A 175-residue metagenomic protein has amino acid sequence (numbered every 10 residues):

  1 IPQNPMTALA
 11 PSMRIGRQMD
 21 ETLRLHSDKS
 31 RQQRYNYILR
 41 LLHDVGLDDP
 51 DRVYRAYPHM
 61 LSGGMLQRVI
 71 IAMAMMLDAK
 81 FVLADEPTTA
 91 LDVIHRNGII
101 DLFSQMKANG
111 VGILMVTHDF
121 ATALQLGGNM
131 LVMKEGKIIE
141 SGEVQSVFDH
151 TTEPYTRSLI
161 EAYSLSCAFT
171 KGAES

Functional and structural regions predicted by a protein language model:
V45, F148-S175: C-terminal boundary and immediately downstream tail of ABC-type ATPase nucleotide-binding domains
M76-K80: A short, proline-enriched helix->beta-strand linker immediately N-terminal to the Walker B motif in ABC-type P-loop
N97-N109: Helical segment within the ABC ATPase nucleotide-binding domain
T117-H118: H-loop/switch region of ABC-family ATPase nucleotide-binding domains
A123-Q125: A short, surface-exposed alpha-helical micro-motif characterized by mixed small hydrophobic and charged/polar residues
S141-G142, H150: ABC ATPase "signature
